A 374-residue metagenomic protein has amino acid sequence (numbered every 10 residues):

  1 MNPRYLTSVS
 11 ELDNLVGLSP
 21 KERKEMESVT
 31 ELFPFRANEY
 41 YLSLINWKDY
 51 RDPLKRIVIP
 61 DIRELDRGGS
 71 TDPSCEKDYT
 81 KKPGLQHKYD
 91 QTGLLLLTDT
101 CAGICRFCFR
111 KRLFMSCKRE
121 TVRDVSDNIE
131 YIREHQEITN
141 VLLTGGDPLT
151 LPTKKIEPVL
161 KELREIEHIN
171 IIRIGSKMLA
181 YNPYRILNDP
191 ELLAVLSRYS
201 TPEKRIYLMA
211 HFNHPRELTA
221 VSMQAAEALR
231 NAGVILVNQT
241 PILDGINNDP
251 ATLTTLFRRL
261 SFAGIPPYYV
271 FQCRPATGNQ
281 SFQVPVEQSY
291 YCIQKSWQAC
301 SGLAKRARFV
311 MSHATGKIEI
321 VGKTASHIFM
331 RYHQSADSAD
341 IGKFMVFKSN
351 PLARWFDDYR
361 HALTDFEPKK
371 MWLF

Functional and structural regions predicted by a protein language model:
M1-A37, M330-F374: Radical SAM enzyme core and accessory elements
M1-K88: Flexible, acidic/Gly-rich N-terminal and inter-domain linker regions that tether and position cofactor-handling modules
P34, K81-F109: N-terminal pre-triad scaffold of radical SAM enzymes
Y41, C105, Y268: Conserved, mostly hydrophobic/aromatic
C108-E120: Iron-sulfur (Fe-S) cluster-binding segments and ferredoxin-like electron-carrier domains, especially [2Fe-2S]
S126-E134, L149-C300: Conserved AdoMet/S-adenosylmethionine-binding subsite of the radical SAM
K154-E162, I318-G342, V346: Short flanking/linker segments adjacent to small metal-binding domains or redox-active Cys/His motifs
Q288-F329: A C-terminal junction/extension of Radical SAM enzymes
